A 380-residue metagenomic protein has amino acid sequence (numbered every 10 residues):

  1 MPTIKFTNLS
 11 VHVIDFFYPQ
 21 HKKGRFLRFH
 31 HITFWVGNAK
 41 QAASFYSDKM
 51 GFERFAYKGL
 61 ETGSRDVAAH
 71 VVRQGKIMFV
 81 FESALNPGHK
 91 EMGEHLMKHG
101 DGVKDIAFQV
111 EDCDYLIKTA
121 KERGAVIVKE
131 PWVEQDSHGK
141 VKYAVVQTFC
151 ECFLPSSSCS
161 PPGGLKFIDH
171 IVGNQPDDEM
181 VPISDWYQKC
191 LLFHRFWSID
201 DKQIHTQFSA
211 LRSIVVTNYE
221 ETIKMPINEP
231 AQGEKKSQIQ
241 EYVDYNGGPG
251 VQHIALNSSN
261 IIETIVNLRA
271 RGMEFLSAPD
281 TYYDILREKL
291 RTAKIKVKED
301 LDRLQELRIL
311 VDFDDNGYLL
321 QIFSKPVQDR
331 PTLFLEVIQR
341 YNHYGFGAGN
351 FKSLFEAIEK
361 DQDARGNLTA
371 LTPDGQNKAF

Functional and structural regions predicted by a protein language model:
P2, G24, T33-M78, E122-R123 (+7 more regions): Core segments of cupin and vicinal oxygen chelate
P2-K40, V103-I106, S157-S184, G247-N257 (+2 more regions): N-terminal beta-strand motif that seeds the catalytic metal site of vicinal oxygen chelate
F17, H89, D200-D201, G233-E241: Active-site-adjacent structural elements in folded domains
L27-G37, H70, E91-K118, R123 (+6 more regions): Vicinal oxygen chelate
F81-H95, P155-G164: Short, flexible helix-coil linker/hinge segments at the edges of structured domains or between repeats
L85-N86, E220-I239: Active-site-adjacent "gating/activation" loops or surface patches in catalytic cores
K98-I106, V110, L116-I117, K121-Q207 (+3 more regions): Extended catalytic-interface subdomain
I223-I227, N246-H343, A379: Long compositionally biased, domain-poor regions of proteins
